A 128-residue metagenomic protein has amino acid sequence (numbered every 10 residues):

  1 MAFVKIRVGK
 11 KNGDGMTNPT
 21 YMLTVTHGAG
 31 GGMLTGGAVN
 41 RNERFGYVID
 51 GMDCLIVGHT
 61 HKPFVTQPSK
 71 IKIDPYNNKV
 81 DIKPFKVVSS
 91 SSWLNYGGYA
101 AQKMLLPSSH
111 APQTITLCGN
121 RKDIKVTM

Functional and structural regions predicted by a protein language model:
M1-M128: Extended recognition/assembly regions associated with phosphoester-bond processing machinery
